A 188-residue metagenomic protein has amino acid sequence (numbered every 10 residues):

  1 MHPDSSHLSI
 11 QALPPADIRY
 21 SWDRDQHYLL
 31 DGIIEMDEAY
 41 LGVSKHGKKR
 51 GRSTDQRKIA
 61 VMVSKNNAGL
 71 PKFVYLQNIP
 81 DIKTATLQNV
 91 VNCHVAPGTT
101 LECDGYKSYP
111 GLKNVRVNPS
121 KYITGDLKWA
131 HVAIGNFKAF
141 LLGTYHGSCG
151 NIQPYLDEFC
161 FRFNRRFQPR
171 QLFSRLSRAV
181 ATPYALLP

Functional and structural regions predicted by a protein language model:
M1-P188: Residue-level recognition of single "structural anchor" positions that define or cap local secondary structure
